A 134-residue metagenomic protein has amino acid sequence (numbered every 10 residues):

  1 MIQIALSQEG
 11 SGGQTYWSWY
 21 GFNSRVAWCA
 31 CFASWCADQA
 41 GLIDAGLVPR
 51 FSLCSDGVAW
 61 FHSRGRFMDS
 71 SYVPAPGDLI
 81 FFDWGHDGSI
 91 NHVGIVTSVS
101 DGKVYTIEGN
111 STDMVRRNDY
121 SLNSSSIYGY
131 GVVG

Functional and structural regions predicted by a protein language model:
M1-A45: N-terminal capping segments
M1-Q14, K103, D119-G134: Intrinsically disordered, low-complexity, Pro/Ser/Thr/Asn/Gly/Ala-rich spacer/linker segments adjacent to signal
Q14-Y16, R25, F32, V48 (+4 more regions): Intrinsically disordered regions, especially transient/low-confidence alpha-helical propensity segments and coil-helix
F32, D83, H92, S98 (+1 more regions): Secondary-structure boundary/capping motif
I43-D113: ...with weaker cross-activation on analogous glycine-rich loops/strands in unrelated enzymes
T112-Y120: Catalytic alpha/beta core of large soluble enzyme barrels
